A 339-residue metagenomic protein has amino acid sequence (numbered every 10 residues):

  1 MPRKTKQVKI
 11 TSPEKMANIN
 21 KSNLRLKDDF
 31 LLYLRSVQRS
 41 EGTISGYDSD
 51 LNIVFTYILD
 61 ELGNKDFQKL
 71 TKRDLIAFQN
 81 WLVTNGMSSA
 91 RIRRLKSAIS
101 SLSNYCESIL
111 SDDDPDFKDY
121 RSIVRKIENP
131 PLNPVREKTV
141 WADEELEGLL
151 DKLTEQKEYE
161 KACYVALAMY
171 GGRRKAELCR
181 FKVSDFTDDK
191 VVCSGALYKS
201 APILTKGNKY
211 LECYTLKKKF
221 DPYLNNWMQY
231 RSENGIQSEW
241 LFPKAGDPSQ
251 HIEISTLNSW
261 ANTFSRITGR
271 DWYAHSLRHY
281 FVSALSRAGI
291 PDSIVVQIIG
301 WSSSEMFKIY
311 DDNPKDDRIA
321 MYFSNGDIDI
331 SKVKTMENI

Functional and structural regions predicted by a protein language model:
M1-E14, N325-I339: C-terminal secondary-structure termini that scaffold catalytic or DNA-interacting sites
D28-R136: N-terminal core-binding DNA-recognition domain of tyrosine recombinases/integrases
I109-D112, A168-S194, S293-I294: Short, charged phosphate-coordinating catalytic segments
D143-K175: Basic, Lys/Arg- and aromatic-enriched nucleic-acid-binding interface segment
R180-P222: Conserved tyrosine-mediated DNA breakage-rejoining catalytic core shared by Y-recombinases
L216-R270: Active-site/catalytic core of tyrosine-dependent DNA strand-transfer enzymes
Q237, N258-Q297, W301, D316: Short, basic (Lys/Arg/His-rich) helix/loop patches that form interaction surfaces in the mid-to-C-terminal regions
I299-N325: Catalytic-site neighborhood detector that most strongly recognizes the C-terminal catalytic loop/helix of tyrosine
